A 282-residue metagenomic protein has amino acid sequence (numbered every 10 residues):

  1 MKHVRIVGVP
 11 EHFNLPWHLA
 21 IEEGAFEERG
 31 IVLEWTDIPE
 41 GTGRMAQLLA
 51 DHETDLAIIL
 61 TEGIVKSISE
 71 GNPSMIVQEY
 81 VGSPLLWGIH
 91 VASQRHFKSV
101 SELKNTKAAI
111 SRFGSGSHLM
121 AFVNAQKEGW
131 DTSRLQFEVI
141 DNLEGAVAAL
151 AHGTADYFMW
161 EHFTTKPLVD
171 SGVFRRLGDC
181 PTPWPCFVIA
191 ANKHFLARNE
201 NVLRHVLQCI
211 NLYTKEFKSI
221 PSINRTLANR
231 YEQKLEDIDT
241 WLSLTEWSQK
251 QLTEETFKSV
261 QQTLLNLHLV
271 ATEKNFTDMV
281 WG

Functional and structural regions predicted by a protein language model:
K2-W130, D156-H162, F174-L177, P181: Short, glycine-/small- and polar/acidic-enriched structural segments that line small-molecule recognition paths
Q94-S99, Q126, T132, K193 (+3 more regions): Proline/Glycine/Serine-rich low-complexity intrinsically disordered segments that serve as flexible stalks/linkers
R112, R134-Q136, D141: Glycine/proline-rich, positively charged, aromatic-decorated active-site loop/lid region on the catalytic face
E138, E144-L227: Pocket-lining segment of extracytoplasmic ligand-binding domains
A197-A271: Secondary-structure end/capping motifs
E273-G282: Hinge/cleft segment of the Venus flytrap/periplasmic-binding protein
